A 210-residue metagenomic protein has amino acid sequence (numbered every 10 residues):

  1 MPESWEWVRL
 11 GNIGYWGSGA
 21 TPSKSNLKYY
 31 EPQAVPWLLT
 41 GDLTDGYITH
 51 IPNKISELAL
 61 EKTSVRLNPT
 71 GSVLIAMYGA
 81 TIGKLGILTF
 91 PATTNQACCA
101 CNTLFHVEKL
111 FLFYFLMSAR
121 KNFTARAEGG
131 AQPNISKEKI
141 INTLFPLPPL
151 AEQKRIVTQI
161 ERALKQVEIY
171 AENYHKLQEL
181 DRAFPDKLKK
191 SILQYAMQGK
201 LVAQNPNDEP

Functional and structural regions predicted by a protein language model:
M1-A20, N142, P146, L150 (+5 more regions): Non-catalytic DNA-recognition/assembly elements of restriction-modification systems
G11-L27, G41-T70, L88-T89, T94: Sequence-specific dsDNA recognition surfaces
M77-Y78, A92-C99, A131-L150: A short glycine-rich beta-alpha junction/loop motif
I82-L88: Short, Lys/Arg- and Gly-enriched loop/turn segments at beta-strand edges
H106-F111: Short, conserved charged micro-motifs
Q194-Y195, V202-Q204: Extended, well-ordered alpha-helical scaffold/bundle regions in very large, multi-domain proteins
